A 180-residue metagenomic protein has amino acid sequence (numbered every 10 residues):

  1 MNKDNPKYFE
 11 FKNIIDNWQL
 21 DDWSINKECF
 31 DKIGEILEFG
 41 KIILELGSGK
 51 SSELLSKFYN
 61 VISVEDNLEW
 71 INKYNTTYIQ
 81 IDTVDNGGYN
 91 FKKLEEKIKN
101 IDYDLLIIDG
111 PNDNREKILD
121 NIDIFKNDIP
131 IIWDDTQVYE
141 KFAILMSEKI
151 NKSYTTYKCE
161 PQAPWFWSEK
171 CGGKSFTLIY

Functional and structural regions predicted by a protein language model:
M1-E35: S-adenosyl-L-methionine
W23-N86: SAM cofactor-binding core of SAM-dependent methyltransferases, primarily the Rossmann-like beta-alpha-beta module
S24-C29, N90, D113-K117: Soluble or luminal CAZymes and related metallo-dependent hydrolases
G40, Y103-D104, D128: Local beta-strand N-terminus motif with an aromatic residue
I43, S63, I107, I132-W133: Generic enzyme active-site microenvironment
Y89-I101, I122-D123: Short amphipathic alpha-helix with an adjacent loop that forms part of the alpha/beta core around
N100-I108: Short SAM/SAH-binding signature in class I
P111-Y180: C-terminal substrate-binding/active-site "lid" region of AdoMet-derived donor-dependent transferases
